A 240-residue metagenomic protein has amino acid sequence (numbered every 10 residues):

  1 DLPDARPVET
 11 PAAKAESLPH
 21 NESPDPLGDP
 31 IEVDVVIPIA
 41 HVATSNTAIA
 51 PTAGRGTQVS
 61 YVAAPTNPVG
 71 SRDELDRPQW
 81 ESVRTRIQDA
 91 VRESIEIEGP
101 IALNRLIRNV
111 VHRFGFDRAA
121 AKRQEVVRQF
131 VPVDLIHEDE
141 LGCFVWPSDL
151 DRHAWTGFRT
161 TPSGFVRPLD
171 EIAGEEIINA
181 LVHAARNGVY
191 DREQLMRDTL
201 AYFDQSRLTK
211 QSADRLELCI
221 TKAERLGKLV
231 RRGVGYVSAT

Functional and structural regions predicted by a protein language model:
D1-E9: C-terminal interaction surface of TIR/SEFIR-family domains
E9, A13-A15: Intrinsically disordered, low-complexity, repeat-rich polar/charged segments
L18-T240: C-terminal non-catalytic scaffold/interaction domains in large multidomain proteins
